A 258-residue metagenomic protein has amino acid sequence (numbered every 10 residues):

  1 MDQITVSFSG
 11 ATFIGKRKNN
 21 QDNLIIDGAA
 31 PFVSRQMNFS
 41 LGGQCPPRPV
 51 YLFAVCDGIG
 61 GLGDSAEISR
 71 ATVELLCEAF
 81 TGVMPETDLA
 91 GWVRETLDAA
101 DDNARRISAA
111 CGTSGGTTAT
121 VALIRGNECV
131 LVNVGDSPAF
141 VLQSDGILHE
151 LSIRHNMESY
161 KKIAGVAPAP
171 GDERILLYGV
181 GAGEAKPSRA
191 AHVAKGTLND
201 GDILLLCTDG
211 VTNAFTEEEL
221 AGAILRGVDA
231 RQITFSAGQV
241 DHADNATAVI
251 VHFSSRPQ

Functional and structural regions predicted by a protein language model:
M1-Q258: PP2C/PPM-type serine/threonine phosphatase catalytic domain
